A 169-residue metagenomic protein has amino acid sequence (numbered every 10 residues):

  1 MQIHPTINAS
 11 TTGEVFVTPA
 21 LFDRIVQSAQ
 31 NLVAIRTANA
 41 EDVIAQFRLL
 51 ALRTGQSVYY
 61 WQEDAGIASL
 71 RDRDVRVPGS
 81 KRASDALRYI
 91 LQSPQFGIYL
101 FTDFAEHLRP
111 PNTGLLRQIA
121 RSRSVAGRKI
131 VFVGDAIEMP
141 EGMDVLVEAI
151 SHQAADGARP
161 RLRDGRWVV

Functional and structural regions predicted by a protein language model:
Q2-V169: ATP/nucleotide-binding catalytic cores
